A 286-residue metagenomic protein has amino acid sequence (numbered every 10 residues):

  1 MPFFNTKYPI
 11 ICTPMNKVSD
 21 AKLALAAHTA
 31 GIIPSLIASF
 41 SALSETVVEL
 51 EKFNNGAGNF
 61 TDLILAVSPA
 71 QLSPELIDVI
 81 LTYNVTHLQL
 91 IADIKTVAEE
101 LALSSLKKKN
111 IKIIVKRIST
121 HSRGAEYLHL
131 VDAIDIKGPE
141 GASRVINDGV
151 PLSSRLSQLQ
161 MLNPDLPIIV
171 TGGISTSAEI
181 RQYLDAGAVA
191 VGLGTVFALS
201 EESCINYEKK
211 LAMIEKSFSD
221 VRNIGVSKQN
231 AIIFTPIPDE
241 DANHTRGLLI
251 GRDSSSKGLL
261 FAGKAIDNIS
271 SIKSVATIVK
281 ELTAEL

Functional and structural regions predicted by a protein language model:
M1-D165: Active-site entrance/lid segments in N-terminal catalytic domains of soluble metabolic enzymes
M15, T171-G172: Residues that cap or flank secondary-structure elements
V18, I174-S175: Residue-level detector of alpha-helix initiation sites
G124, G141-I169, S175-L286: Conserved active-site-proximal phosphate/metal-binding subdomains
